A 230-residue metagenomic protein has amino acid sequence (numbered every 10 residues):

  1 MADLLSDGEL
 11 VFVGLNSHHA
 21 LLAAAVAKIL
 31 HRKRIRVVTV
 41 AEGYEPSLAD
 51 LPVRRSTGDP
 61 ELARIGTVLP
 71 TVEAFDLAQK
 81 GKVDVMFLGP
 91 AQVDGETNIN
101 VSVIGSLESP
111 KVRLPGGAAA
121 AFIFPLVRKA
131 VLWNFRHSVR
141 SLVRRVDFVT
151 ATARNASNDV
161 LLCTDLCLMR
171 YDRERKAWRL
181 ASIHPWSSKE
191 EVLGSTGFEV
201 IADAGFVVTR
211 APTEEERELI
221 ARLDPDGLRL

Functional and structural regions predicted by a protein language model:
M1-L21, A25, N158-K176, E199-L230: Intrinsically disordered, low-complexity segments enriched in small residues
M1-R64: N-terminal active-site beta-alpha-beta segment that forms phosphate/nucleotide-binding and substrate-recognition loops
T39, I123, E218-R222: Alpha-helix boundary/capping detector
L51-P212: Conserved phosphate- and dinucleotide-binding cores of soluble alpha/beta proteins, encompassing both enzyme active
